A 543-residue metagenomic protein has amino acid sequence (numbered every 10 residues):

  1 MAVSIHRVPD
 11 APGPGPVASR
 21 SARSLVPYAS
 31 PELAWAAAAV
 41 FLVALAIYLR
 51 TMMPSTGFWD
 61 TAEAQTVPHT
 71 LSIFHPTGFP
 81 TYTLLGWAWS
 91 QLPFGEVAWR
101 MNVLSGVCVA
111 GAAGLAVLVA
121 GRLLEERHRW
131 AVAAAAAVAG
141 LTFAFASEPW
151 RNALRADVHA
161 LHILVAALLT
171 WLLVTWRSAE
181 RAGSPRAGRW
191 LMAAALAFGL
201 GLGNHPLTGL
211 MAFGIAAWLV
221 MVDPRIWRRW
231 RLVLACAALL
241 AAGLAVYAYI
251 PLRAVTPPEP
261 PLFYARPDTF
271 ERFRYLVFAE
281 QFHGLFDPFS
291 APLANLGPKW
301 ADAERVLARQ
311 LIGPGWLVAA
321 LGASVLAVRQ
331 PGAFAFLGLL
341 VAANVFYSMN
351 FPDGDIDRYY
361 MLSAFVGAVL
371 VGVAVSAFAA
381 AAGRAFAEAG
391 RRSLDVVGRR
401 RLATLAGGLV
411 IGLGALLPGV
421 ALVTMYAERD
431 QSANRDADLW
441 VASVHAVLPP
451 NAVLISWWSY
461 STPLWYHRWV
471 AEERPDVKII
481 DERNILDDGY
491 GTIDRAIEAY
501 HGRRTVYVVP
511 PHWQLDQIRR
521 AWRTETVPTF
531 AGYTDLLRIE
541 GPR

Functional and structural regions predicted by a protein language model:
G15, L124-W130, L169-L191, F198-L200 (+1 more regions): Membrane-interface transmembrane helices that cradle and orient dolichyl/undecaprenyl
A38, L42, V103-R127, L168-L172 (+2 more regions): Transmembrane-helix motifs of polytopic, lipid-linked glycan transferases
L49-R50, G95-N102, A136-I163, G199 (+4 more regions): Aromatic- and kink-enriched transmembrane "portal" helix at the membrane-lumen/periplasm boundary that abuts
V67-T70, A139-L141, R186-N204, A216-W218: Membrane-interface alpha helices of multi-pass inner-membrane proteins
A146, T404-N434: Transmembrane alpha-helical segments
R177-S178, G183, L210-A241: Perimembrane helix-loop-helix junctions
A308-P331: Hydrophobic, aromatic-rich transmembrane alpha-helices and their immediate juxtamembrane boundary segments
A335-G338, F346-A387: Hydrophobic/aromatic-rich transmembrane helices and adjacent perimembrane loops
